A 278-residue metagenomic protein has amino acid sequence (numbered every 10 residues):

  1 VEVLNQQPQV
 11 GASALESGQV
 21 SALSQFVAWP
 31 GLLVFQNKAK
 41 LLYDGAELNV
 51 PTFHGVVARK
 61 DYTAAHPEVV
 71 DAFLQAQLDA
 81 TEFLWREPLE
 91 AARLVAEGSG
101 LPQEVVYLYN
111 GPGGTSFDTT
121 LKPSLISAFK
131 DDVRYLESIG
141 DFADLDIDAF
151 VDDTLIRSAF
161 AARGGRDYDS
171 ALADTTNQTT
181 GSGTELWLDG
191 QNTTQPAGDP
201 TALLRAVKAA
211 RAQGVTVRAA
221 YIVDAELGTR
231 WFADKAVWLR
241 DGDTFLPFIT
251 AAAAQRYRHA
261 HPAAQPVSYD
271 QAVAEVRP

Functional and structural regions predicted by a protein language model:
V1-Q7: Short beta-strand-to-loop elements that line the ligand-binding cleft of bilobed periplasmic-binding protein-like
Q9-G98, A210-Q213, R218-A220, E226: Pocket-lining segment of extracytoplasmic ligand-binding domains
V20, R59-D61, D79-L84, S116-S124 (+2 more regions): Second-shell loop/turn segments in exported
G55, D131, A161-P196, P200-P278: Intrinsically disordered, low-complexity linkers and terminal regions that flank or interleave Cys/His-based
A64-A143: Secondary-structure end/capping motifs
Y109-G114, P123, D146-A159, S268-E275: Short linear loop/turn motifs
E137-T175: Conserved C-terminal helix/tail region of periplasmic/extracytoplasmic solute-binding proteins
